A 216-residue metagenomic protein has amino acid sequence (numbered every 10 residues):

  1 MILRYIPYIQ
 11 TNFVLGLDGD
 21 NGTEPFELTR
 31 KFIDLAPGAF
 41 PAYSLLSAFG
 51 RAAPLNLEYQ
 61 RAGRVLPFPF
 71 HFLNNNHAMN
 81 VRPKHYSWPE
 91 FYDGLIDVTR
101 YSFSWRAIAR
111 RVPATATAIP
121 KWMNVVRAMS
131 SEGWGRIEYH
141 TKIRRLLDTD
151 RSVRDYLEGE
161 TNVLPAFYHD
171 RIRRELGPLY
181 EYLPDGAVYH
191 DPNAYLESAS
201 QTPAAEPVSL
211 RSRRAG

Functional and structural regions predicted by a protein language model:
M1-P120, N124, L146-D148, L196-E197 (+1 more regions): A structural motif corresponding to the C-terminal lobe/cap of the Radical SAM core domain
W134-G216: C-terminal non-catalytic accessory extensions
